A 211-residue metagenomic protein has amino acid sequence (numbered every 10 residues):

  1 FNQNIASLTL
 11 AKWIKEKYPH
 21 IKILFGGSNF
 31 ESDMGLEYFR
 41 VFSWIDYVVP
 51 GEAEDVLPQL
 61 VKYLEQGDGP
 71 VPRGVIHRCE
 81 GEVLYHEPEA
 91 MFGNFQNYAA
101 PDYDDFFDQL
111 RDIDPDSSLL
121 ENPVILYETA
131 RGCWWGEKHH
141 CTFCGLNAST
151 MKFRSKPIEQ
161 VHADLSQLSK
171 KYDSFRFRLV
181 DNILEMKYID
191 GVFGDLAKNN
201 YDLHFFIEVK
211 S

Functional and structural regions predicted by a protein language model:
F1-M91: Glycine-rich beta-alpha loop elements in corrinoid/cobalamin-binding modules across cobalamin-dependent enzymes
N2-I5, E31-D33, L57, V83-L84 (+5 more regions): Flexible loop/turn segments at secondary-structure boundaries
I14, H20-L24, I158, H162-S211: Conserved SAM/AdoMet-binding glycine-rich loop
K22-I23, D46-Y47, G74, V83 (+4 more regions): Beta-sheet entry/capping signal
G26, P50-G51, R78, H86 (+5 more regions): Generic beta-strand/beta-sheet core signal
G81-A130: N-terminal [4Fe-4S]-dependent radical SAM core
L119-K156: Canonical Radical SAM [4Fe-4S] cluster-binding loop centered on the CxxxCxxC motif and its immediate flanking residues
